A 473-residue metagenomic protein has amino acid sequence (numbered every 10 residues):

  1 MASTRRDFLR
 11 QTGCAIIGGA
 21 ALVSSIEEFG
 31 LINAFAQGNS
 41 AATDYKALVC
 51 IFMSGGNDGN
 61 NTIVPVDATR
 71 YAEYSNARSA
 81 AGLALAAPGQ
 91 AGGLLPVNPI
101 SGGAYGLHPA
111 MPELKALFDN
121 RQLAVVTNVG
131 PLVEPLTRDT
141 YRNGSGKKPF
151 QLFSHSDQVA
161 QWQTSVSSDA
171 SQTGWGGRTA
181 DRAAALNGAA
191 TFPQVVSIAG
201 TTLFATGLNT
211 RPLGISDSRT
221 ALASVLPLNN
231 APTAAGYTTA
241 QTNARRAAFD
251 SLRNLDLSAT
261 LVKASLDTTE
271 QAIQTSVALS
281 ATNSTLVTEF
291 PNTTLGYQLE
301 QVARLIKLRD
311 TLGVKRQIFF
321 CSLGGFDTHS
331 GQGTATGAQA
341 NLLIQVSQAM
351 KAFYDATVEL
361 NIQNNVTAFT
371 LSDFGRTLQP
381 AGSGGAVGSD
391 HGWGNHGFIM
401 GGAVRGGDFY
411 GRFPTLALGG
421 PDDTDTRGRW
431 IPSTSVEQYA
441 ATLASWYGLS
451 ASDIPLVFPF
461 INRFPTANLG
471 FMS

Functional and structural regions predicted by a protein language model:
M1-E359, Q379, I399-G402, D408-S473: Feature for exported/extracytoplasmic and membrane-associated proteins, marking the mature portion
R316-I318, N365, L371, G392-N395 (+1 more regions): Active-site lining segments that contact anionic ligands and/or coordinate catalytic metals
S330-G337, F374-G394: Short glycine/threonine-rich loop-to-helix capping motif typified by GTGT followed within a few residues by an Asp-Pro
T357-S383: Metal-dependent active-site segment of extracytoplasmic phospho-/sulfohydrolases and closely related
